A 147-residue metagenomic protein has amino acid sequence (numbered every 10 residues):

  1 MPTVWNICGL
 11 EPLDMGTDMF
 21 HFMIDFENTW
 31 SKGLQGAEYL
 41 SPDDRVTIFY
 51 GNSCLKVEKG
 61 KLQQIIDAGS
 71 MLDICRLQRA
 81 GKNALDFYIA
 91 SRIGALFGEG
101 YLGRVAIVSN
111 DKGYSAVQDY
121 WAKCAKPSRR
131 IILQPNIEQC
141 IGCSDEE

Functional and structural regions predicted by a protein language model:
P2, Q35-Y50: A short, flexible N-terminal coil/short beta segment enriched in small residues
T3-I7: Short gly/ser/thr-rich secondary-structure transition/capping motifs
C8-L13, L34-S41, D86-Y101: Short, basic/hydrophobic alpha-helical segments
L13-M15, I107: Short linear sequence motifs
T17-H21: Extreme N-terminal starter segment of soluble prokaryotic enzymes
M23-D25, S109: Generic enzyme active-site microenvironment
F26-L34: Short acidic, Gly/Ser-rich segments with clustered Asp/Glu that frequently serve as metal-coordination loops in enzyme
V46-E147: Nuclease catalytic cores that cleave nucleic-acid phosphodiester bonds, predominantly acidic two-metal-ion
